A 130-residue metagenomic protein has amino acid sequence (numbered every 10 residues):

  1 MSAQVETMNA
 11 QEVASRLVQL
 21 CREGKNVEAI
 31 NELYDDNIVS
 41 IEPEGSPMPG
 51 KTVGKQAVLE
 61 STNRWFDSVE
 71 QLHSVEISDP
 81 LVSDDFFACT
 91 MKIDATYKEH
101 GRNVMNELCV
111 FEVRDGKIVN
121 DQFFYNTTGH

Functional and structural regions predicted by a protein language model:
M1-D36: Short, low-complexity N-terminal intrinsically disordered segments enriched in polar/charged residues
S15, V27, N31-S83: A solvent-exposed, acidic/Ser-Thr-rich amphipathic alpha-helical stretch
S40, C89, N120-D121: Short hydrophobic/aromatic-rich beta-strand segments that constitute the beta-sheet cores of beta-sandwich/beta-barrel
L59-T62, C89-I93: Short Pro/Gly-enriched beta-strand edge/turn motifs at strand-loop
S68, A95-N103: Short, cysteine-centered beta-strand-loop-beta hairpins and adjacent loop/turn segments enriched in charged/polar
V75-L81, K92-D94, N106-E112: Hydrophobic/aromatic beta-strand elements that line small-molecule binding cavities or substrate pockets in beta-rich
D84-F86, D115: Residue-level signal for tight coil/turn positions that link beta-strands
N106-G129: Short beta-strand edge/turn micro-motifs at domain boundaries
